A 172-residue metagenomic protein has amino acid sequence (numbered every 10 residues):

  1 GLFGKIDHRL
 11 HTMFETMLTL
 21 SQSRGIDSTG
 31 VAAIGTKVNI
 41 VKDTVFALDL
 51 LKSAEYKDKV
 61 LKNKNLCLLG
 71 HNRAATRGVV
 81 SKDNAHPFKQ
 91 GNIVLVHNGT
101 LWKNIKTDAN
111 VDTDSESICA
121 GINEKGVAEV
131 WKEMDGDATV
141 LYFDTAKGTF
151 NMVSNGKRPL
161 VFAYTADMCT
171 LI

Functional and structural regions predicted by a protein language model:
G1-I172: Conserved short alpha-helical segments that host acidic/polar catalytic motifs at enzyme active sites
